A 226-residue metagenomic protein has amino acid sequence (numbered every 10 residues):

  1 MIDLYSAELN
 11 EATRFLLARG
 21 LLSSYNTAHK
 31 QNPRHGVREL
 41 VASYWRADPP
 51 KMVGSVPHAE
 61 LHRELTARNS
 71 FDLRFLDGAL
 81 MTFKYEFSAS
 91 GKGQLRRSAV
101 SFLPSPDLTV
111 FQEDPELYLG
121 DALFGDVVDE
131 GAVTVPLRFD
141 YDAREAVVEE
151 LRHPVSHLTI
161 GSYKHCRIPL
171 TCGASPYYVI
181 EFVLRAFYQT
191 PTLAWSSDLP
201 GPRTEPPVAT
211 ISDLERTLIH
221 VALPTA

Functional and structural regions predicted by a protein language model:
M1-M81: N-terminal "first-domain core" detector
L4, S23, E39-A42, S98 (+3 more regions): Hydrophobic transmembrane signal anchors and adjacent membrane-proximal interface regions, especially in viral
H62-L65, D72-R74, S90-K92, V127-G131: A general structural signal for short secondary-structure junctions and capping/turn motifs
F75-D77, Y85, F139-A143: Surface-exposed beta-strand edges and flanking loops
T82-K84, S101: Short, hydrophobic/aromatic-rich beta-strand segments within well-structured domains
K84-S90: Short beta-strand micro-motifs enriched in acidic
G91-A174: An exposed acidic His-Trp-rich patch
I168-A226: Long, compositionally biased interface segments
